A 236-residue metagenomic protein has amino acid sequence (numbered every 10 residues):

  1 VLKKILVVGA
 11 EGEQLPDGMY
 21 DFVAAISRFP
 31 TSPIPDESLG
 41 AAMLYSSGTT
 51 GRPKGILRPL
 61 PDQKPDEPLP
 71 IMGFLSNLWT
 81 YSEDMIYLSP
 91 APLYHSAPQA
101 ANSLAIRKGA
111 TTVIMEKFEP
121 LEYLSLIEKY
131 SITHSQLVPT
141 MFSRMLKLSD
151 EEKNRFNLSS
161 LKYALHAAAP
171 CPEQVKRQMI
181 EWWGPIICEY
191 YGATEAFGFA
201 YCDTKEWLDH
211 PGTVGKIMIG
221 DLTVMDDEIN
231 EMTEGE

Functional and structural regions predicted by a protein language model:
V1, G55-L57, T111-K117, C188: Short beta-strand->loop structural element characteristic of the AMP-binding/adenylate-forming
L2-M43, P61-M72, S149-E151: ANL superfamily adenylate-forming
I5-G12, C188-E195, V214-G215: Beta-strand->loop->alpha-helix junctions that form or flank phosphate-binding loops in nucleotide-handling enzymes
A24, A42-L44, R107-K108, I132-L137 (+3 more regions): Gly/Ser/Thr-rich phosphate-binding loop
I34-P35, P211-K216: Short Gly/Pro-enriched turn/cap motifs at secondary-structure boundaries
M43-R58: Conserved adenylation A10 loop of the ANL superfamily
Q63-P90, Y94-T133, L148: Conserved AMP-binding/adenylation subdomain of ANL enzymes
E234-E236: AMP-binding/adenylate-forming core of the ANL superfamily
